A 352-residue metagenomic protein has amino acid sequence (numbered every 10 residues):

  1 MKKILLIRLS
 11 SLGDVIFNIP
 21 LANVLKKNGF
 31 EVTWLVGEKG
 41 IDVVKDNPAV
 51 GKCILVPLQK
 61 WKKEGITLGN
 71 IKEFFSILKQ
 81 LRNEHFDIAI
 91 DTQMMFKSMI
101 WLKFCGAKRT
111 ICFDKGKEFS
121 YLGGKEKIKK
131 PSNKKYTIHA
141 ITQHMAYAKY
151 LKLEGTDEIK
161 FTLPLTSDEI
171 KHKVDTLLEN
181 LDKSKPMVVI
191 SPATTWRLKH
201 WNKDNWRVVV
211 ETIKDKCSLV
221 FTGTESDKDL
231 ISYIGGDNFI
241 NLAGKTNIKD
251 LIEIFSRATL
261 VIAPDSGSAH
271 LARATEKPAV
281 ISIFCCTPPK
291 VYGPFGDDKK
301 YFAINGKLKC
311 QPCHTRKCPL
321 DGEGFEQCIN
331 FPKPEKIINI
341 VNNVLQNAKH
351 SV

Functional and structural regions predicted by a protein language model:
M1-V352: Catalytic machinery of carbohydrate-active enzymes, primarily nucleotide-sugar-dependent glycosyltransferases
